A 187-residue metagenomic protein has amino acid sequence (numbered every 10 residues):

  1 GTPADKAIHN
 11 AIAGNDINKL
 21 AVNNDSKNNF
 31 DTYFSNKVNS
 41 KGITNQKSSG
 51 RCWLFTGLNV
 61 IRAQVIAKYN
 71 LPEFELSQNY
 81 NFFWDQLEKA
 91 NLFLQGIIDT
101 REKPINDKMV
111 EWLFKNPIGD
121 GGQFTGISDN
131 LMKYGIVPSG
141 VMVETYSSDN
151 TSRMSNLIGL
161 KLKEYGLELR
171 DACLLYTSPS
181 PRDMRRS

Functional and structural regions predicted by a protein language model:
G1-V38: N-terminal regions that are enriched for targeting/export leaders and immediately downstream pro/stem segments
P3, P72, P117, P179-P181: Proline-rich intrinsically disordered, low-complexity coils
A13-I17, D171-S178: Alpha-helix capping and helix-coil boundary motifs
N15-I17, S77, R186: General structural signal for secondary-structure boundaries
K27, S49-W53, R185-R186: N-terminal, helix-rich and Lys/Arg-enriched segments in bacterial and organellar proteins
K37-T100, I105-I118, G122-L174: Active-site nucleophile-adjacent alpha helix/oxyanion-hole segment immediately C-terminal to the catalytic cysteine
Y176-S187: Single conserved hydrophobic/aromatic residue that forms the stacking wall/gate of nucleotide- or nucleobase-binding
